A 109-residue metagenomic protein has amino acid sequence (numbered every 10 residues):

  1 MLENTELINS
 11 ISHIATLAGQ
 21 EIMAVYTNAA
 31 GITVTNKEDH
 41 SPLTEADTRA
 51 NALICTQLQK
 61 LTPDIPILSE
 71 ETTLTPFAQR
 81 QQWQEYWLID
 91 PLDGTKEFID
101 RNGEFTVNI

Functional and structural regions predicted by a protein language model:
M1-L92: N-terminal subdomain of lithium-sensitive/metallo-dependent phosphomonoesterases centered on the IMPase/IPPase/PAP
I89-I109: Short glycine/serine-rich loop segments
